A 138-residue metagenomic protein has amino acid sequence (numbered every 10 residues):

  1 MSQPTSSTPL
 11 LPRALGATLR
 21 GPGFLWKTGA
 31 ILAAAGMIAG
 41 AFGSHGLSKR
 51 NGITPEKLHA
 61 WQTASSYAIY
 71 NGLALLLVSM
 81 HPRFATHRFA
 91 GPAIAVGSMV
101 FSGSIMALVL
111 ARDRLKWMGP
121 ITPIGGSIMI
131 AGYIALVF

Functional and structural regions predicted by a protein language model:
P4, T8-L19, F42-S65, L115: Interfacial loop at the N-terminal end of multi-pass membrane proteins
A14-A33, T86-I94: Interfacial segments of alpha-helical transmembrane regions
I31-F42, K57-F84, P92-G103: Core segments of alpha-helical transmembrane spans in multipass integral membrane proteins
G36-K49, S102-R114: C-terminal ends of transmembrane alpha-helices and the immediately adjacent extracellular/lumenal or cytosolic loop
G46, L77, A131-G132: Generic hydrophobic alpha-helical membrane-span motif
A60-Y70, M118-I130: Membrane-interface loop-to-helix entry segments
H81-I128, A135-F138: Transmembrane helix-loop-helix
